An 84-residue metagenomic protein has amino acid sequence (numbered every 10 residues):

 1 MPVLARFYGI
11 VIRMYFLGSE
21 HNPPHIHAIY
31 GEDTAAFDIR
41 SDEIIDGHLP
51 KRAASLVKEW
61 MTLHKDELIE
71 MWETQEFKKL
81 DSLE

Functional and structural regions predicted by a protein language model:
V3, A35, I45, E76-K79: Glycine-rich, flexible loop/turn motifs
V3-F7, A28: Short acidic-hydrophobic surface loop/beta-edge motif
F7-R13: Charge-dense, helix-prone N-terminal extensions
Y15-K51: A short, structured beta-strand/loop element
P50-E84: C-terminal structural segments of small proteins and small subunits
